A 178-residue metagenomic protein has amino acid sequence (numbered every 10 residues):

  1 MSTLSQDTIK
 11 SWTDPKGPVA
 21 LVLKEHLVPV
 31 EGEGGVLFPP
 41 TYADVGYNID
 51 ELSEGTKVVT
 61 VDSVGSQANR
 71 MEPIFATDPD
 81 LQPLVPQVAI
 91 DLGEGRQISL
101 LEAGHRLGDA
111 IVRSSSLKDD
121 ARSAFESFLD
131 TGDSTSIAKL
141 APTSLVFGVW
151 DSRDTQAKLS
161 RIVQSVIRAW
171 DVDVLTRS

Functional and structural regions predicted by a protein language model:
S2-R106: An N-terminal structural lobe/cap that precedes and organizes the functional/catalytic core across diverse proteins
P86-S178: RAMP-family (Cas7-like) RNA-binding scaffold and associated basic/acidic loop-rich RNA-contact surfaces
